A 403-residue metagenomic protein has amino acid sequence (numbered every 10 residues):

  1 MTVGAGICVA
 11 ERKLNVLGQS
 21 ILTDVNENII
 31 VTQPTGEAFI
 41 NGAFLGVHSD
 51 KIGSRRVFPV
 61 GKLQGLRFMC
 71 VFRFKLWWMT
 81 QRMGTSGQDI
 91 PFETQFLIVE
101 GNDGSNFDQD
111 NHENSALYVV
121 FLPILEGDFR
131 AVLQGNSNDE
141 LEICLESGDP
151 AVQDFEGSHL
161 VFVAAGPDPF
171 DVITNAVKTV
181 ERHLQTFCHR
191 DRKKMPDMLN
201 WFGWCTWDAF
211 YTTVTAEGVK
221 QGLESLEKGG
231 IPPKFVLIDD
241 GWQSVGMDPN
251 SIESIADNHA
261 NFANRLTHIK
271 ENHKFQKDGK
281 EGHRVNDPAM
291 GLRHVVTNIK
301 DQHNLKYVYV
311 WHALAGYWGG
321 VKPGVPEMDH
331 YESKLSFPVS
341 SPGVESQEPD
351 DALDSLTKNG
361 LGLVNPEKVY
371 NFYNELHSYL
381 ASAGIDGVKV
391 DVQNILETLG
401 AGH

Functional and structural regions predicted by a protein language model:
M1-E181: N-terminal accessory beta-strand-rich subdomains and adjacent acidic, glycine-rich linkers that precede catalytic cores
T2-G6, Q185-F187, E253, A263 (+1 more regions): Peripheral membrane interaction modules
G87, A151, R192-K194, E227 (+1 more regions): Beta-strand elements of modular eukaryotic interaction domains
I143-G157, D191-L199, G387-K389: Short, compositionally biased low-complexity segments
V152-E156, F187-C188, P338-V344: Short acidic/polar alpha-helix capping motifs at helix-coil junctions
E181, Q185, T297-K300: Alpha-helical repeat scaffolds in large eukaryotic proteins
R182-R192, N371-E375: Alpha-helical scaffolding within the catalytic cores of extracellular/periplasmic polymer-degrading hydrolases
D197-W201, T206-G402: Aromatic-lined carbohydrate-binding/catalytic grooves of carbohydrate-active enzymes
